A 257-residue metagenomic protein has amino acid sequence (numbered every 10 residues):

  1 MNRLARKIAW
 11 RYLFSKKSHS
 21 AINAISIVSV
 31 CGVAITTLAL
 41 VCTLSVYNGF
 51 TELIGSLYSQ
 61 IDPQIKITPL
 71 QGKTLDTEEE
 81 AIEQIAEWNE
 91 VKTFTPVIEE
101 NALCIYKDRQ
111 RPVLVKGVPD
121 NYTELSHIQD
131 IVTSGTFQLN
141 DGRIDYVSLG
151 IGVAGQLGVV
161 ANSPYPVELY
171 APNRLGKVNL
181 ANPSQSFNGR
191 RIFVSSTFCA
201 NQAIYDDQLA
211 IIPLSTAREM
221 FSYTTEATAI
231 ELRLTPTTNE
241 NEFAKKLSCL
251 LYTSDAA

Functional and structural regions predicted by a protein language model:
M1-T37: N-terminal Sec/SRP start-transfer signal
R6, A21-A24, L125, E240 (+1 more regions): A general structural signal for well-ordered alpha-helical segments in protein cores
I35-V46: Hydrophobic alpha-helical membrane-associated segments
L44-L114, D120-R143: Hydrophobic, regular-secondary-structure patches
I61-P63, E90, R109-V113, D145 (+4 more regions): Envelope-exposed proteins and targeting segments
N101-F193, E219-F221: Short acidic/glycine-enriched loop/turn elements at secondary-structure junctions
A171-K177, A181-S254: Mechanotransmission and gating elements of multispan inner-membrane complexes involved in transport and envelope
